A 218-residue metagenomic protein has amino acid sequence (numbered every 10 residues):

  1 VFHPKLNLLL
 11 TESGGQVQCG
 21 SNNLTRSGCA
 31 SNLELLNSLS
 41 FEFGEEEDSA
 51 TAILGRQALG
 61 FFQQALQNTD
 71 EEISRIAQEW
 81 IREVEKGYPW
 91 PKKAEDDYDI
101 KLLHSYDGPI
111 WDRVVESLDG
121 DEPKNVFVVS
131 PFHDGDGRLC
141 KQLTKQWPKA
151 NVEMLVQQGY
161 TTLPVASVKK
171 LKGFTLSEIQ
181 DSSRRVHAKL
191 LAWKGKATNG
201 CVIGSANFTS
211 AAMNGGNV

Functional and structural regions predicted by a protein language model:
V1-V218: PLD/PLD-like phosphodiesterase catalytic module centered on the HKD motif
